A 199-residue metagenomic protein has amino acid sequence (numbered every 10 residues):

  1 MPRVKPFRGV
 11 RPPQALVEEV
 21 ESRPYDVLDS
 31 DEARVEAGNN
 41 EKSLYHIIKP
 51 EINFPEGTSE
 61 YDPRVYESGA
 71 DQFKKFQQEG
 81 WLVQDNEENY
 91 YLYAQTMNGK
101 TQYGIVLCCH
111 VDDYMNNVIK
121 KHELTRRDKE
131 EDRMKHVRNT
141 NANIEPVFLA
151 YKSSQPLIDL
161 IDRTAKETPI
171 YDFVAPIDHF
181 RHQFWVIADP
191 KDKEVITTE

Functional and structural regions predicted by a protein language model:
M1-T198: A cross-family signal for N-terminal binding/gating loops and helix N-caps that shape access to the active site
